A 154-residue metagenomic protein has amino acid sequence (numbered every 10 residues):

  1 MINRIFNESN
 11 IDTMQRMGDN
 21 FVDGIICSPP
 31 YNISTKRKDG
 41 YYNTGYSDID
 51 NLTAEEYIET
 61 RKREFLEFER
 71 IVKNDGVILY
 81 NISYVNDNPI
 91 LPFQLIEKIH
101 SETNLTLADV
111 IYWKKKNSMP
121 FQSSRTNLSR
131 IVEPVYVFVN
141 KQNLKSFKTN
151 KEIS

Functional and structural regions predicted by a protein language model:
M1-S154: Core catalytic lobe of class I
